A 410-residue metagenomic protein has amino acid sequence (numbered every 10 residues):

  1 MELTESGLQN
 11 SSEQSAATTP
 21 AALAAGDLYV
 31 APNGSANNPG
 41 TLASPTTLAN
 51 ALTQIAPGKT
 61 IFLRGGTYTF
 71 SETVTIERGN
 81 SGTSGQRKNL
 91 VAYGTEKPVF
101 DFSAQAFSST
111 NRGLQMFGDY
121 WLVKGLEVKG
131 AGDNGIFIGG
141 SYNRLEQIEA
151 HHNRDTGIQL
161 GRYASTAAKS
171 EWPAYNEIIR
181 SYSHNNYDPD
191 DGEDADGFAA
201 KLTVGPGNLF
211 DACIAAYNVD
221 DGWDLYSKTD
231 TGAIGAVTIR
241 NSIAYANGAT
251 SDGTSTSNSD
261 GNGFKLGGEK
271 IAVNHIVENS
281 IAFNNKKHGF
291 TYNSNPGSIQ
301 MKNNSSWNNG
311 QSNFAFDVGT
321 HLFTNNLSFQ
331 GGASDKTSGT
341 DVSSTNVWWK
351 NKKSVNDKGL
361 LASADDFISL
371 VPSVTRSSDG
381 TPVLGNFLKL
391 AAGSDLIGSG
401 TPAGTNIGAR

Functional and structural regions predicted by a protein language model:
S6-P20: Extracellular fibronectin type III
P32-R64, T69-F70, T75, G393-S394: Acidic Gly/Asp/Thr-rich repetitive segments characteristic of extracellular carbohydrate-active and adhesion proteins
A36, G319-R410: Acidic, glycine- and Ser/Thr-rich low-complexity intrinsically disordered tracts in extracellular/secreted proteins
P57, S81-N89, R112-K124, S141-Q147 (+8 more regions): Surface-exposed loop/turn motifs in large extracellular/passenger domains
G65, S81-G132, Y187: Right-handed parallel beta-helix/beta-spiral solenoid domain characteristic of secreted/periplasmic
S71-R78, F102-L114, G130-F137, H152-P173 (+5 more regions): Extracellular beta-strand/beta-solenoid scaffold signature
L126, I148, N153, N176 (+13 more regions): Consensus "Asn ladder" position of solenoid repeat domains
Q147, N241, S255, G268-A364: Extracellular beta-rich repeat passengers
